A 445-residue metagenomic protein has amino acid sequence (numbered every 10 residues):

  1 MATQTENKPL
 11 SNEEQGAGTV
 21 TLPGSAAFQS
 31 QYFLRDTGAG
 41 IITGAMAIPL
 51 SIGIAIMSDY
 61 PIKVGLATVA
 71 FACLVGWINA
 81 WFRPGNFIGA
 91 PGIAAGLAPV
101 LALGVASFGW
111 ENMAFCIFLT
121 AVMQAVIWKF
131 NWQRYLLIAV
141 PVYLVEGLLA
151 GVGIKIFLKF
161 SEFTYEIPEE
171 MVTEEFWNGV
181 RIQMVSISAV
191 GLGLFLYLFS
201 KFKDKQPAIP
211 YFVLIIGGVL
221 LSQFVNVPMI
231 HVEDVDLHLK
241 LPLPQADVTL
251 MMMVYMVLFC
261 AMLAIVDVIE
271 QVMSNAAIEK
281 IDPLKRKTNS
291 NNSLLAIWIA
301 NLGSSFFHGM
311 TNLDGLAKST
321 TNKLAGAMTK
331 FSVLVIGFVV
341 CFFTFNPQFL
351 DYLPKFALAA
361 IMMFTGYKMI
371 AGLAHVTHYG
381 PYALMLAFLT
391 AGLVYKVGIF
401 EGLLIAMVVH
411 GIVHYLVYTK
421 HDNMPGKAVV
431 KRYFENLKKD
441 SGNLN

Functional and structural regions predicted by a protein language model:
M1-L34, I230-P242, Y418-N445: Intrinsically disordered, low-complexity non-transmembrane regions of multi-pass membrane transporters
G24, F33, W81-R83, L103-M229 (+1 more regions): Membrane-embedded alpha-helical modules
S25-L34, G38-I41, A45-M46, L50-N79 (+2 more regions): Membrane-embedded helical hairpins/re-entrant loop segments and their flanking transmembrane helices within multi-pass
L50, A67-N79, A94-A106, I336-V339: Hydrophobic alpha-helical segments within and immediately flanking transmembrane helices of multi-pass membrane proteins
L50, L97, W132, G153 (+4 more regions): Hydrophobic/aromatic residues in alpha-helical transmembrane segments
M57, A95-F108, I278-D282, L324-A325 (+1 more regions): Membrane-interfacial helix-loop connectors
I88-L97, V140-Y143, P354: Active-site nucleophile and cofactor-binding loops and adjacent substrate-binding regions of central metabolic enzymes
P168-I182, L221-I265: Helix-loop-helix junctions that connect adjacent transmembrane segments in multi-pass membrane transporters
